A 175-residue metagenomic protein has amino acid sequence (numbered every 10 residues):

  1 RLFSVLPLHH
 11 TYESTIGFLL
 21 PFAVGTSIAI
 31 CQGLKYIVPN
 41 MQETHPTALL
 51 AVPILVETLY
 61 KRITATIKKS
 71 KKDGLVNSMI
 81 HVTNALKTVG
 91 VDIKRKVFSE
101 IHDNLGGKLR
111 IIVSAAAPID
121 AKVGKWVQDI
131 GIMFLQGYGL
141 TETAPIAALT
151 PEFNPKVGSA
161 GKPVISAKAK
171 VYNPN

Functional and structural regions predicted by a protein language model:
R1, L8-F98, M133: Conserved AMP-binding/adenylation subdomain of ANL enzymes
L2, L20-A23, T83-K87, G106-G107 (+2 more regions): N-terminal start-of-chain detector that recognizes signal peptides and the immediate post-cleavage beginning
V5-L8, I112-S114: A generic secondary-structure micro-motif detector that highlights 1-2 residue hydrophobic/ambivalent hotspots embedded
L49, I93, V97-N175: Conserved AMP-binding/adenylate-forming
